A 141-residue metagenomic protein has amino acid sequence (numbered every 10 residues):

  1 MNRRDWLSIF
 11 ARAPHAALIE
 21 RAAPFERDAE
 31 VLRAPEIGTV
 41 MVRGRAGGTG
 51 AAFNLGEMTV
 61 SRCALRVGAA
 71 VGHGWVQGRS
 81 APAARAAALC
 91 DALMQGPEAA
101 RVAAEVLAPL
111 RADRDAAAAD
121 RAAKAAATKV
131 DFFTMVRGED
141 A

Functional and structural regions predicted by a protein language model:
M1-N2, R66-V71, W75, A123-T128: Solvent-exposed, charged interface segments at domain starts and junctions
M1-P24: Charge-rich, low-complexity N-terminal segments
R3, F25-R27, Q95-A141: Cysteine/selenocysteine-centered motifs that mediate thiol-based redox chemistry or coordinate metal-sulfur cofactors
R12, T59, S80-A87, A100 (+2 more regions): Electropositive phosphate-/nucleotide-binding environments in soluble metabolic enzymes
L18, V40, G50, A84 (+2 more regions): Residues in flexible loops and secondary-structure boundaries
A23-V67, H73-W75: Structured beta-strand/loop patches that form or line metal/cofactor-binding pockets in enzymes
A46, V60, A81, M135-R137: Short capping/connector residues at structural and topological boundaries
G68-A108: A hydrophobic, small-residue-rich beta->alpha segment in the mid-to-C-terminal subdomain of diverse proteins
